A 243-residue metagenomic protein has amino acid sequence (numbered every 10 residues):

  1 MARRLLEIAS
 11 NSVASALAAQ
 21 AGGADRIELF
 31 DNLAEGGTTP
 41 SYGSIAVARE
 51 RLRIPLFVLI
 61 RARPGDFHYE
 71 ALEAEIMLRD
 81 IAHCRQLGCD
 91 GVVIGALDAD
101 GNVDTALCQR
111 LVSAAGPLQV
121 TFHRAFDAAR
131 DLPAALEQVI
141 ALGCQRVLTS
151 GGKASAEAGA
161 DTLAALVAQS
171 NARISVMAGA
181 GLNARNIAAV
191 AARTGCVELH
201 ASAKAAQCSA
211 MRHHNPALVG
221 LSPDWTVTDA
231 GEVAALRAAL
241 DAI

Functional and structural regions predicted by a protein language model:
M1-A9, V13, R49-E50: N-terminal amphipathic alpha-helix/helix-capping segment at the start of soluble metabolic enzymes
R4-S10, I27-L29, L56-I60, V92-I94 (+4 more regions): Hydrophobic faces of well-ordered beta-strands that scaffold small-molecule active sites in alpha/beta enzyme cores
N11-A21, H68-H83, D127-L142, L166-N171 (+2 more regions): Catalytic cores of alpha/beta
A14, L33-F57, A71-E75, A96-G116 (+5 more regions): Active-site-adjacent beta->alpha loops and helix N-cap segments on the catalytic face of soluble alpha/beta enzymes
A21-I27, L52-P55, G88-G91, A114-L118 (+4 more regions): Glycine-enriched alpha-helix->loop->beta-strand junction motifs that scaffold or abut catalytic
R26-T38, H83-G101, C144-E157, T194-A217 (+1 more regions): Glycine-rich phosphate-binding active-site loops on the catalytic face of alpha/beta enzymes
I60-Y69: Glycine-rich nucleotide/cofactor/substrate-binding loop typically near the N-terminus or early in the first domain
S170-I243: C-terminal alpha-helical cap/extension of soluble enzyme domains
